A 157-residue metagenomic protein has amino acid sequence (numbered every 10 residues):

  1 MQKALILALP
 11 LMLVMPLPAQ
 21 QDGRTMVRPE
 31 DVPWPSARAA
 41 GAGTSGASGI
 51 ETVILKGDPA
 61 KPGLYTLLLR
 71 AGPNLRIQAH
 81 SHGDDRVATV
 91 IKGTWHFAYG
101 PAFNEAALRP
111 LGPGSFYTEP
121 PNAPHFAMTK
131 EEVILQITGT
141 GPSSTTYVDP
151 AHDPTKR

Functional and structural regions predicted by a protein language model:
M1-A4: Positively charged n-region of N-terminal signal peptides that target proteins for export
I6-V14: Bacterial N-terminal signal peptides
A19-Y65, P150-R157: A short, N-terminal "cap"/entry segment at the start of jelly-roll beta-barrel domains of the cupin/DSBH fold
T25, A106-R109, F126-R157: Double-stranded beta-helix
A47-I50, P62-L64, G83-D85, N122 (+1 more regions): Extracytoplasmic
E51-L55, T66-A79: N-terminal post-signal-peptidase region of extra-cytosolic proteins
D58-A60, N74, W95, P101-N122: Short acidic-glycine-tyrosine-enriched beta hairpin
G72-L75, S81-A102: Glycine- and acidic-residue-biased ligand/ion/polar-headgroup-sensing regions
